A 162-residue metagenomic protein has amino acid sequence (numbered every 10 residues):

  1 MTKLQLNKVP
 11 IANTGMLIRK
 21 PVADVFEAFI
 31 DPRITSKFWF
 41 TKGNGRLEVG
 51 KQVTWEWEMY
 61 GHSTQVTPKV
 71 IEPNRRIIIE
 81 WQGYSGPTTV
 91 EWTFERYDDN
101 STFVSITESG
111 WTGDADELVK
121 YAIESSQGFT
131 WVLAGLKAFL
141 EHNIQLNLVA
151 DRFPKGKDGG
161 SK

Functional and structural regions predicted by a protein language model:
M1-N44, K162: Hydrophobic ligand-binding cavity/cleft-lining segments
V9, M59-G61, S85-P87: Glycine-centered tight beta-turn/hairpin loop motif at sheet-sheet or coil-to-beta transitions
N13-T14, I30-T67, N74-R76, L148-D151 (+1 more regions): Short beta-edge strand/loop motif at the mouth of beta-sheet-based domains
M16, Q65-K69, T89-R96: Hydrophobic/aromatic beta-strand elements that line small-molecule binding cavities or substrate pockets in beta-rich
V25-F29, T35, V53, P68 (+4 more regions): Hydrophobic pocket/interface hotspot
E72-I77, D99: Short, conserved beta-turn/loop elements at beta-strand boundaries and strand-helix junctions
Y84-W131, V149: Beta-strand/loop substructures that line and gate deep hydrophobic ligand-binding cavities in soluble
L136-L148: Surface-exposed helix-capping loop/turn segments at secondary-structure junctions
